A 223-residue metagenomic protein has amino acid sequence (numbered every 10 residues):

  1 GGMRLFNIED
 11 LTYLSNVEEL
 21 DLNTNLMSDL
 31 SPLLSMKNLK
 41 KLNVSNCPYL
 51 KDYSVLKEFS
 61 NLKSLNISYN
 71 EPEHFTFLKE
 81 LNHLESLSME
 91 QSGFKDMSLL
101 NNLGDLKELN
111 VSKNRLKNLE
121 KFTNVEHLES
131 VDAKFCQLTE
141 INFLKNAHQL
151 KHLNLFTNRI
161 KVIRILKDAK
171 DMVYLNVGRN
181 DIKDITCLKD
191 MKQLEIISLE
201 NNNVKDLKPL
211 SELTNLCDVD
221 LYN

Functional and structural regions predicted by a protein language model:
G1-N7, N16-S28, P32, N38-K51 (+15 more regions): Concave beta-strand-loop units of leucine-rich repeat
